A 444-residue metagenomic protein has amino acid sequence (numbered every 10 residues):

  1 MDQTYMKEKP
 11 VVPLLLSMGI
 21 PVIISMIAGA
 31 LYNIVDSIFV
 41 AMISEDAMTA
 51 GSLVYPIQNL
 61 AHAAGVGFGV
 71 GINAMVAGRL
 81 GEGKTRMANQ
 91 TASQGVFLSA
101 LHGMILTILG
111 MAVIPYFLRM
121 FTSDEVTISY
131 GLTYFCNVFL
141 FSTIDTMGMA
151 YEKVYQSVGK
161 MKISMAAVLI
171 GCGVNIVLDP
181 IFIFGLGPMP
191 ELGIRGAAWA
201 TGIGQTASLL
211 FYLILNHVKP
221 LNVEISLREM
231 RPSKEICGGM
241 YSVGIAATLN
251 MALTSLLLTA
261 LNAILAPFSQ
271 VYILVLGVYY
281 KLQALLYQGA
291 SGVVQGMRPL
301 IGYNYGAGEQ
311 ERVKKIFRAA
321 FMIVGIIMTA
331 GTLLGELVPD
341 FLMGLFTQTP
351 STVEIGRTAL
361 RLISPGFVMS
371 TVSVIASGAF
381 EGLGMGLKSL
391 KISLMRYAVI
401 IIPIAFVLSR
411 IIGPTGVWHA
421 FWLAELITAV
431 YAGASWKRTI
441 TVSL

Functional and structural regions predicted by a protein language model:
M1-G19, V76-T143, M189-I245, I301-G366 (+1 more regions): Short alpha-helical transmembrane segments in multi-pass integral membrane proteins
E8, V12-L31, V35, I57-A64 (+8 more regions): Residue-level signal for short hydrophobic patches within transmembrane helices of multi-pass membrane transporters
S17-D36, N137, G171, G204-S208 (+4 more regions): Transmembrane helical elements of multi-pass membrane transporters/channels
I27, L31-T49, L118-E125, I181-L192 (+4 more regions): Helix-terminus/linker motif at the lipid-water interface of multi-pass membrane proteins
A28, Y32, A61-G65, I105 (+15 more regions): Residue-level hotspots within pore-lining transmembrane alpha-helices of multi-pass secondary transporters
M48-I108, D145-G159, I163-S164, N262 (+4 more regions): Small-residue-rich hydrophobic transmembrane alpha-helices
L60-A63, T107, N175-P180, L209-L213 (+4 more regions): Hydrophobic transmembrane alpha-helices of multi-pass small-molecule transporters
G69, N73, V138-Q156, S164-C172 (+5 more regions): Short runs within selected transmembrane alpha-helices of multi-pass transporters and secretion channels
